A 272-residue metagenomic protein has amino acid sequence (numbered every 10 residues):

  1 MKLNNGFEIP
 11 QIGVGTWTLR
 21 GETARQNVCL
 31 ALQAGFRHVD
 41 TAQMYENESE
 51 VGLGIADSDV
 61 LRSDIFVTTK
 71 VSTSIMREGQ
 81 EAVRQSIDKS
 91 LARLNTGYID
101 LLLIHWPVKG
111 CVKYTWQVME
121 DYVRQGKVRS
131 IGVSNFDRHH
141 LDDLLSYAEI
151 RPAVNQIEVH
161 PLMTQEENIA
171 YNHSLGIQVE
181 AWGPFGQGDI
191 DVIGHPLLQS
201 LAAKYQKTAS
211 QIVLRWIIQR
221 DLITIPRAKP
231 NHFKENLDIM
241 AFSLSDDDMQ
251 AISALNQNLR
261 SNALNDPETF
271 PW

Functional and structural regions predicted by a protein language model:
M1, S49-A56, S86-K89, R138-L141 (+1 more regions): Alpha-helical scaffolding within the catalytic cores of extracellular/periplasmic polymer-degrading hydrolases
M1-I65, F185, P271: N-terminal binding-site loop/beta-alpha segment at the start of enzyme catalytic domains that lines or forms
L19-E22, T41-E50, S74-E81, P107-C111 (+2 more regions): Acidic-and-aromatic substrate-binding clefts and catalytic sites of carbohydrate-active enzymes
R20-L32, E78-R93, L141-D142, M163-T164: Short, acidic/polar
H38, Y98-L101, S130, V154: Residues at the N-termini of beta-strands
R62-M76, L101-H105, N135: A short, structured active-site edge motif that brings together acidic residues
A82-L103, D121-Q125: CE4/NodB-like, metal-dependent polysaccharide N-deacetylase domain that modifies extracellular/periplasmic N-acetylated
W106-W272: Beta/alpha (TIM)-barrel catalytic core signal, keyed to glycine-rich beta->alpha loops juxtaposed to Asp/Glu that bind
